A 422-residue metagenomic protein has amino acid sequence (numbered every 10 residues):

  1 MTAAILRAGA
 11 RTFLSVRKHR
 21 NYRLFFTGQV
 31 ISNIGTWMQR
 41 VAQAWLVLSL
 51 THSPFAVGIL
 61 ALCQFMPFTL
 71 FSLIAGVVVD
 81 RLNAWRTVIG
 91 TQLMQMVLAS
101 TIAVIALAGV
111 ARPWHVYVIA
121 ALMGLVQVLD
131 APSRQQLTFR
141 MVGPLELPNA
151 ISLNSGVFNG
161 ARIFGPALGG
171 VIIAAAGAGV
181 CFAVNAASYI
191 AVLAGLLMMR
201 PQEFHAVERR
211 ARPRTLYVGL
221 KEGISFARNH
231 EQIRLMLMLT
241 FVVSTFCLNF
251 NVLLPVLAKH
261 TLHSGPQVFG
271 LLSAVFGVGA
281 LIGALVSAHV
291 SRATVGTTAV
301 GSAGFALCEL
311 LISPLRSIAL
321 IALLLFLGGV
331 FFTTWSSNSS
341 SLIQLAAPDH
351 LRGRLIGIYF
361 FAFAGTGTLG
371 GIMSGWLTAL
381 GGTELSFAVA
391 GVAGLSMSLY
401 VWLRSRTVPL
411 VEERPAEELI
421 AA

Functional and structural regions predicted by a protein language model:
M1-A422: Alpha-helical transmembrane-bundle signature of multi-pass membrane transport and export proteins
